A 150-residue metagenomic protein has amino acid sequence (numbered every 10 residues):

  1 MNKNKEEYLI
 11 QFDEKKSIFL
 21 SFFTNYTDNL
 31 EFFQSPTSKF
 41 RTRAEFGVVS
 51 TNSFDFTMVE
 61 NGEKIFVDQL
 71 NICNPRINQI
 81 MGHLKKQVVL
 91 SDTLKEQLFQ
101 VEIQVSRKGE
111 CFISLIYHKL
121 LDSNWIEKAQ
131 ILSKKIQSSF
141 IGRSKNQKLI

Functional and structural regions predicted by a protein language model:
M1-I150: Accessory RNA-recognition modules of RNA-modification enzymes
